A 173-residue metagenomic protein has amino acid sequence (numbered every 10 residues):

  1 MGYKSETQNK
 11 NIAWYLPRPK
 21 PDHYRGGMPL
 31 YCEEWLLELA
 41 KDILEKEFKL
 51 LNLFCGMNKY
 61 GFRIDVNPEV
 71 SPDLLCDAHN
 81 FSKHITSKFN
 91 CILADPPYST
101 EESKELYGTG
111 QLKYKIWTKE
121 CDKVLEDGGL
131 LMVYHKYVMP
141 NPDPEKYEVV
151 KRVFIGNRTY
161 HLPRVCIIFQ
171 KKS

Functional and structural regions predicted by a protein language model:
M1-Y60, Y160-P163: S-adenosyl-L-methionine
L44, I85, V124-D127: A generic alpha-to-beta junction signature in SAM-dependent methyltransferases
N52-F81: Class I SAM-dependent methyltransferase SAM/SAH-binding core
H79-A94, T100: A short acidic, Gly/Pro-enriched loop at the edge of an enzyme's catalytic core that lines a small-molecule cofactor
P96-P97, Y134-V138: Short strand-turn motif at the edge of the Rossmann-like AdoMet-binding core
T100-E105, P140: Short glycine-rich, flexible loops that bind phosphorylated cofactors or substrates
G108-D127: A short glycine-rich, Lys/Arg-flanked "PGG" loop and its adjoining helix->strand segment in the class I
K136-S173: Class I S-adenosyl-L-methionine
